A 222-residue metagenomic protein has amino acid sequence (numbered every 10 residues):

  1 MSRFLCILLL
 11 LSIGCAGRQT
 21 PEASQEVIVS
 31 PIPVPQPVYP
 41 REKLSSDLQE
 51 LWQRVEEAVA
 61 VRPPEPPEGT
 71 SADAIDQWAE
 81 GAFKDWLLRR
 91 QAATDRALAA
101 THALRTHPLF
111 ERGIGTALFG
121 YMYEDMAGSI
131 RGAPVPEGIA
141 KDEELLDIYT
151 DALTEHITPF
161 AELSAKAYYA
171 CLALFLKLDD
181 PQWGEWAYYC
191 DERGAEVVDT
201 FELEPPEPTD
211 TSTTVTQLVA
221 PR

Functional and structural regions predicted by a protein language model:
F4-I13: Sec-dependent N-terminal signal peptides
C15-Q19: Bacterial signal peptide processing site
T20-P31: Short, low-complexity, disordered segments immediately C-terminal to signal peptides in bacterial exported proteins
V38-W78, F110, I114-G128, Y189-E196: Amphipathic alpha-helical repeat scaffolds of TPR domains
R54-A99, D125-A167, L174: Short coil/linker segments at helix-helix boundaries
A93, E111, F160, P181-Y189: Structural signature of alpha-solenoid helical repeat junctions
T101-L104, P108, M126, Y168-C171 (+1 more regions): Alpha-helical junction/boundary sensor with strong preference for TPR arrays
D180-P221: Low-complexity intrinsically disordered segments
